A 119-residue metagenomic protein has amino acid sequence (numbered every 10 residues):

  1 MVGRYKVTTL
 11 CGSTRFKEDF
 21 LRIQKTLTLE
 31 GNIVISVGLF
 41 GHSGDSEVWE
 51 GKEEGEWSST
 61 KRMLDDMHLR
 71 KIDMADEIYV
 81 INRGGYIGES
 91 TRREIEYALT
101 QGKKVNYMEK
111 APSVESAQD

Functional and structural regions predicted by a protein language model:
M1-D119: Conserved catalytic or regulatory cores that recognize and/or transform ribose-phosphate-containing ligands
